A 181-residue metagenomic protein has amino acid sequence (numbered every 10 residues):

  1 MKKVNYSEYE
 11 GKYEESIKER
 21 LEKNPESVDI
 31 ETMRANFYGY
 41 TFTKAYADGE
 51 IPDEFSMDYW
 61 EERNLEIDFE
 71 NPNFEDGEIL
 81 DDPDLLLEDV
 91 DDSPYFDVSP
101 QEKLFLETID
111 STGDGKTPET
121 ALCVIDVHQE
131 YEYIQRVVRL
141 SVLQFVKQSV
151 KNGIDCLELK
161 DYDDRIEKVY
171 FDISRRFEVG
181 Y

Functional and structural regions predicted by a protein language model:
M1-D68, T117-Y181: N-terminal alpha-helical interaction modules that lie
M33-S111: Alpha-helical protein-protein interaction scaffolds
